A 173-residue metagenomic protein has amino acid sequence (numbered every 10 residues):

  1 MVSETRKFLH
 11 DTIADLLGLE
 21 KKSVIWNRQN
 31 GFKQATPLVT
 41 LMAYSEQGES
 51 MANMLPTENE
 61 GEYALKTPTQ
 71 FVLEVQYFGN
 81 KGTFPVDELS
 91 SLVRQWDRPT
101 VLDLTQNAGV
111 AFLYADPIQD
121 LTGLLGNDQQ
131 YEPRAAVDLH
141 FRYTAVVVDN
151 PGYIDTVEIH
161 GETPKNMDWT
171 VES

Functional and structural regions predicted by a protein language model:
M1-E60, D155, I159-S173: Small/polar-rich, solvent-exposed N-terminal microdomains that initiate assembly or binding
T12, L16, S91, Q95-D103: Conserved short hydrophobic interaction patches
E49, T83, A145-D149: Residue-level signal for secondary-structure boundary sites
L55-T57, D87-Q95, Q106-V110: "Short basic amphipathic alpha-helical interaction patches in structured regions
T57-L65, G126: Short beta-strand/turn micro-motifs at beta-sheet edges
L65-K81, S90-L92, P133-Y143: Oligomerization/assembly interface segments of phage tail-like spikes and tubes
D97-V147: Acidic-leaning, charged glycine-interspersed low-complexity segments
Y131-S173: Hydrophobic secondary-structure block in the mid-to-C-terminal portion of proteins
